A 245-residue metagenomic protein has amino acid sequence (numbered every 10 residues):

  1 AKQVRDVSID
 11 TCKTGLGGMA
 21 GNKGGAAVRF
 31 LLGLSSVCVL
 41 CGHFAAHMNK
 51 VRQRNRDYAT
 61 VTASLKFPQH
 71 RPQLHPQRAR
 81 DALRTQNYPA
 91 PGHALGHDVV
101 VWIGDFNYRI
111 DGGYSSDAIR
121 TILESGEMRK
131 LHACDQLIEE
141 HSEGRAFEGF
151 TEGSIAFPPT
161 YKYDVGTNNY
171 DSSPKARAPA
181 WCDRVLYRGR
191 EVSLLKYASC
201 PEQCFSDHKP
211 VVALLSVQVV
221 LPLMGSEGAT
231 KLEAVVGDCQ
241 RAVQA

Functional and structural regions predicted by a protein language model:
A1-F30: A well-ordered secondary-structure block
R5-V7, F30-L32, L40-A245: Catalytic lobes of large eukaryotic enzymes
C12-G21, V39, P89, V101: Generic detector of intrinsically disordered, low-complexity, polar/charged segments
